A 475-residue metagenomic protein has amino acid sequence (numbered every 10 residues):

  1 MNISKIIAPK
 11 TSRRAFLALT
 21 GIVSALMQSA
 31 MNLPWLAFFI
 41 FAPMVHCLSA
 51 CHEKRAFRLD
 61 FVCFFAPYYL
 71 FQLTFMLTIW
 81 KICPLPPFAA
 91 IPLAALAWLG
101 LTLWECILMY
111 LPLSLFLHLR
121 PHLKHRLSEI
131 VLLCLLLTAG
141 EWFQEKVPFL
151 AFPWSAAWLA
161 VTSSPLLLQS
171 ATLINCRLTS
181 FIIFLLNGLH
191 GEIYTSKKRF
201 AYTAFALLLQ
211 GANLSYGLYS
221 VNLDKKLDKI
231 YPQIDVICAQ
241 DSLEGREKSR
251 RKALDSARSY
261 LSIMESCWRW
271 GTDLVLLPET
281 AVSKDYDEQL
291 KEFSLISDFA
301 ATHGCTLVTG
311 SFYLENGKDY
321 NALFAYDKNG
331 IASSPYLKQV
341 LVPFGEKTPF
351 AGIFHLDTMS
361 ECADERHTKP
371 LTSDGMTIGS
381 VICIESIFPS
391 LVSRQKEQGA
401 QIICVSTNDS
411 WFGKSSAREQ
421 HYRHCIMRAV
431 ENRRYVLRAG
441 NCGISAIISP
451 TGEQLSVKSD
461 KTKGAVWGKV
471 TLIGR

Functional and structural regions predicted by a protein language model:
N2-L223, K414, G440, S445 (+2 more regions): Membrane-embedded alpha-helical bundles of multi-pass enzymes that act on lipidic or dolichyl-linked glycan substrates
P9, L209-R269, S416-A417, M427-A429 (+2 more regions): Non-cytosolic juxtamembrane linkers/loops that tether extracellular or periplasmic domains to nearby transmembrane
A25, S114, C238, L323-A325 (+4 more regions): Conserved hydrophobic/aromatic beta-strand scaffold that supports enzyme active sites
Q28-P43, Y68-I79, Q240-D241, T272-K284 (+2 more regions): Short, conserved active-site loops that position catalytic residues or coordinate cofactors/metal ions across diverse
A37, M359-A363, V436: Short Gly/Pro-enriched turn/cap motifs at secondary-structure boundaries
T78-L96, E145-I174, D319-P389, S393: Active-site catalytic loop in hydrolytic enzyme cores
E105, C134, L274, V282 (+4 more regions): CN hydrolase (nitrilase-like) catalytic-core segments centered on the catalytic cysteine and neighboring Lys/Glu
G217-V342, K347, P370-M376, S380 (+1 more regions): Soluble catalytic regions of membrane-associated enzymes that act on cell-envelope and secretory-pathway components
